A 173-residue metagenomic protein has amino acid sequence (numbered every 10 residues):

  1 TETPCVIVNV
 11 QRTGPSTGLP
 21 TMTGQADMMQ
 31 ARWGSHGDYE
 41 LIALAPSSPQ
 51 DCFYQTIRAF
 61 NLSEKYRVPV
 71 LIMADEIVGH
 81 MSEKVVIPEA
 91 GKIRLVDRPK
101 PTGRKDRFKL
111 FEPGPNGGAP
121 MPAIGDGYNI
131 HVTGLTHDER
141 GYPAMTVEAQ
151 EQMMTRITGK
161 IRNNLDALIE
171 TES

Functional and structural regions predicted by a protein language model:
T1, N9-T17, S48-Q50, E76-V78: Acidic, glycine-rich active-site loops and adjacent beta-strand->loop/helix elements that engage anionic groups
T1-P4, W33: Alpha-helix C-terminal capping segments
C5-N9, L71-I72: Short hydrophobic alpha-helical runs that function as membrane-insertion/retention elements
N9, Q30-W33, G37, H131 (+2 more regions): A generic structural signal for ordered alpha-helices
G14-T21, I42-P49, E139-V147, E151: Hydrophobic alpha-helical scaffolding
G14-Y39, E151-S173: Thiamine diphosphate
M22-E76, P88, P99-P101: Conserved thiamine diphosphate
E64-S173: Flexible, low-complexity linker and terminal segments
